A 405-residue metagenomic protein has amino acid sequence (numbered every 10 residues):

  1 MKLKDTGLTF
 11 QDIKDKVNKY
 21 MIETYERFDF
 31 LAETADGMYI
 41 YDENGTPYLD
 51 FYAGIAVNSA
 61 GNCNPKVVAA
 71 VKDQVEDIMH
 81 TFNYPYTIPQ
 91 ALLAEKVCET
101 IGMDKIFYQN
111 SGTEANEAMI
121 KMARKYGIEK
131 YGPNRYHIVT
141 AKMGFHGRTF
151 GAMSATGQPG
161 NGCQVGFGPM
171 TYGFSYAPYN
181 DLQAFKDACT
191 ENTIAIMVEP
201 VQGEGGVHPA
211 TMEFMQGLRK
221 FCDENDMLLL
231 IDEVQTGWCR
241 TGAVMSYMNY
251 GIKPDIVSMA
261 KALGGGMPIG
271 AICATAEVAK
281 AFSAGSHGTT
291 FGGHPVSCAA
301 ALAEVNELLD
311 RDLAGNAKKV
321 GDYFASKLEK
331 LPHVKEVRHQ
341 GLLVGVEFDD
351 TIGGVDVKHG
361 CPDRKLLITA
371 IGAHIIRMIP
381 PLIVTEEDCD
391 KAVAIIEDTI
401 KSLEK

Functional and structural regions predicted by a protein language model:
M1-K405: Conserved N-terminal phosphate-binding loop of PLP-dependent enzymes in the Aspartate aminotransferase
